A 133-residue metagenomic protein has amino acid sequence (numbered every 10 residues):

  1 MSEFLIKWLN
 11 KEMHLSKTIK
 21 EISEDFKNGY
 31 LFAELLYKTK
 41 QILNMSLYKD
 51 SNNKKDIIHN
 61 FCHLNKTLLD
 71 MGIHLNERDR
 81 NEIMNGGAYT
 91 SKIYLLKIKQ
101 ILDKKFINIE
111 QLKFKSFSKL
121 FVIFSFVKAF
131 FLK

Functional and structural regions predicted by a protein language model:
M1-K133: Alpha-helical coiled-coil scaffolding segments
